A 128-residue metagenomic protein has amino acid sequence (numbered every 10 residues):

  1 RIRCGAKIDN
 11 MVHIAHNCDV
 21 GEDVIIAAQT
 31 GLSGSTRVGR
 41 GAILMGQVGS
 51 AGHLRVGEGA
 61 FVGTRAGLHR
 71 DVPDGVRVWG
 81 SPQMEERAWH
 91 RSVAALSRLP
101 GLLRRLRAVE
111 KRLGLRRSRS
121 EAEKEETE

Functional and structural regions predicted by a protein language model:
R1-E85: Structural signal for interior beta-strand "rungs" in well-ordered beta-sheet cores of soluble enzyme domains
M84-T127: Long, leucine- and charge-enriched amphipathic alpha-helices that form heptad-repeat coiled-coil/leucine-zipper-like
